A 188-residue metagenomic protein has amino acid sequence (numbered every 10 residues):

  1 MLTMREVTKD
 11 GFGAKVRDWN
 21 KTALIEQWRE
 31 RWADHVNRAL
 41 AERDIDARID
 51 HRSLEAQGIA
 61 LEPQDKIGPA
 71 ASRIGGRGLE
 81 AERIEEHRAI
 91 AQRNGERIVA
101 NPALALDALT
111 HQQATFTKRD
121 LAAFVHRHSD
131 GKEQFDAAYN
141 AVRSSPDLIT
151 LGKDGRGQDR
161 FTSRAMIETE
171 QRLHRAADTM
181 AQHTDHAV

Functional and structural regions predicted by a protein language model:
T3-H174, T184-A187: Single-stranded nucleic-acid nicking/binding segments centered on His-rich, glycine/basic loops
